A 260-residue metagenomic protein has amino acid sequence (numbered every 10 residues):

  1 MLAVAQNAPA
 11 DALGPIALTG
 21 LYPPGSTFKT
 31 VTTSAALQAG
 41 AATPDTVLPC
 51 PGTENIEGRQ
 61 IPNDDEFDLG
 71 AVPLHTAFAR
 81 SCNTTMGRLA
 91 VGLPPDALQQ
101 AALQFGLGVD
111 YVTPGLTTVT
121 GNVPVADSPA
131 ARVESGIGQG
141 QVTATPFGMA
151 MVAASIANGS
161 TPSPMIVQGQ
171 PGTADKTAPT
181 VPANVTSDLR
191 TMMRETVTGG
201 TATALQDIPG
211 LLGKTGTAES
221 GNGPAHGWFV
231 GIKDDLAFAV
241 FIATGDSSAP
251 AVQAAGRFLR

Functional and structural regions predicted by a protein language model:
M1-G20, A35, A39-T244: Beta-lactam-recognizing serine transpeptidase/beta-lactamase-like catalytic domain environment
L21, G25-S34: Active/ligand-binding-proximal structured segments within catalytic/core domains that scaffold catalytic residues
T30, A150, Q253: Short alpha-helical basic/polar micro-motif
V252-R260: Surface-exposed amphipathic alpha-helical segments
